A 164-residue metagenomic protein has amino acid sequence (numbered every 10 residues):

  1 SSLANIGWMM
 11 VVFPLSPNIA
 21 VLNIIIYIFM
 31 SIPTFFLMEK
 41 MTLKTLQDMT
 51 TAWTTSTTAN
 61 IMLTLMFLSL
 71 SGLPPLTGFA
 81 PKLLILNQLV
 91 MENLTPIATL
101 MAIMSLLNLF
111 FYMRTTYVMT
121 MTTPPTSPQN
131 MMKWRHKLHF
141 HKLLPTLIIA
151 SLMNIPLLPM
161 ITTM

Functional and structural regions predicted by a protein language model:
S1-M164: Core, highly hydrophobic multi-pass alpha-helical transmembrane subunits of bioenergetic inner membranes
